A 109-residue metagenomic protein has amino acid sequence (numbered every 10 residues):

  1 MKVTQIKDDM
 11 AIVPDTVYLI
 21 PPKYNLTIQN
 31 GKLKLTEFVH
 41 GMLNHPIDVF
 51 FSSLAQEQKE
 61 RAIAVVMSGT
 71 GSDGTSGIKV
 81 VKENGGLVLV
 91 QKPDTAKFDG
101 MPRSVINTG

Functional and structural regions predicted by a protein language model:
M1-G109: Conserved acid/base catalytic micro-environments in cytosolic active-site loops
